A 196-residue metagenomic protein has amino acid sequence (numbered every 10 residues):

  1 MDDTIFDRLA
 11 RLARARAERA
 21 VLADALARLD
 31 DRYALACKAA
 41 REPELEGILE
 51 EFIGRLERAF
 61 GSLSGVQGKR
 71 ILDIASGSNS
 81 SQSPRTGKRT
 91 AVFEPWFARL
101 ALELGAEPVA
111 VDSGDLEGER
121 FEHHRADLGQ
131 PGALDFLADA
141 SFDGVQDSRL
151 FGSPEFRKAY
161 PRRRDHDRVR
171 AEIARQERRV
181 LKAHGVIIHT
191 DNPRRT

Functional and structural regions predicted by a protein language model:
D2-V66: Class I SAM-dependent methyltransferase Rossmann-like catalytic core, especially the SAM/SAH-binding loop
G68-R70: Nucleotide donor/acceptor-binding cores
L72, S76-G132: Class I SAM-dependent methyltransferase SAM/SAH-binding core
G132-Q146: A short acidic, Gly/Pro-enriched loop at the edge of an enzyme's catalytic core that lines a small-molecule cofactor
D143-D167: A short SAM/SAH-binding and catalytic strip from SAM-dependent methyltransferases
G152, N192-T196: Short "lid" loop at the C-terminus of a central beta-strand within the Rossmann-like core of SAM-dependent
Y160-A183: A short glycine-rich, Lys/Arg-flanked "PGG" loop and its adjoining helix->strand segment in the class I
A183-N192: Conserved beta-strand signature within the Rossmann-like core of class I S-adenosyl-L-methionine
